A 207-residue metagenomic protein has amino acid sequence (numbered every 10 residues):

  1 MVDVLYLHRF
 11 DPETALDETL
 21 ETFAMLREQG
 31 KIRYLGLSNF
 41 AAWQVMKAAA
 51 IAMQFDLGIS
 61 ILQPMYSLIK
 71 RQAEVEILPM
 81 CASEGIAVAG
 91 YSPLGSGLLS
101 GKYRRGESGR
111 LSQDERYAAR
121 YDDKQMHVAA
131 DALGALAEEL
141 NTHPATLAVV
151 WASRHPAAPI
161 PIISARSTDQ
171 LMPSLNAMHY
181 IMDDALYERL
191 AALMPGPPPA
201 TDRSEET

Functional and structural regions predicted by a protein language model:
V4-L5: Acidic/hydrophobic-patterned starts of short beta strands in beta-sheet-rich repeat architectures
F10-P197: Beta/alpha (TIM)-barrel catalytic core signal, keyed to glycine-rich beta->alpha loops juxtaposed to Asp/Glu that bind
T201-E206: Short coil/turn segments at secondary-structure boundaries
